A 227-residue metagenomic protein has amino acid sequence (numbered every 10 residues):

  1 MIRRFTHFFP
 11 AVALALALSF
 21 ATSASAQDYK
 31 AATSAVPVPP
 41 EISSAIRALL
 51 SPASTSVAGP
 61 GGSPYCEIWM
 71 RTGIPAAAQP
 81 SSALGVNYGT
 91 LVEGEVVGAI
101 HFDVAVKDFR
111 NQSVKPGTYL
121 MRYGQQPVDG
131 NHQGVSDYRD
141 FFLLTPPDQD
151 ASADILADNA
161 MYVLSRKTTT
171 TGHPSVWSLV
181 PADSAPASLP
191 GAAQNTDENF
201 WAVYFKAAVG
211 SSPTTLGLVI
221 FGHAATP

Functional and structural regions predicted by a protein language model:
M1-T6: N-terminal secretory signal peptides that target proteins for export/translocation
P10-A21: Bacterial N-terminal signal peptides
A26-Y88, L144-P227: Primarily secretory-pathway and cell-envelope proteins
S63, E95-V97, V114-P116, D137-R139: Extracytoplasmic
S82-G89, V96-A105: N-terminal post-signal-peptidase region of extra-cytosolic proteins
T90, N131-V135: Short consensus segments that form the blades of beta-propeller domains, in both extracellular/periplasmic
G117-G124: A short tyrosine-centered beta-strand micro-motif
